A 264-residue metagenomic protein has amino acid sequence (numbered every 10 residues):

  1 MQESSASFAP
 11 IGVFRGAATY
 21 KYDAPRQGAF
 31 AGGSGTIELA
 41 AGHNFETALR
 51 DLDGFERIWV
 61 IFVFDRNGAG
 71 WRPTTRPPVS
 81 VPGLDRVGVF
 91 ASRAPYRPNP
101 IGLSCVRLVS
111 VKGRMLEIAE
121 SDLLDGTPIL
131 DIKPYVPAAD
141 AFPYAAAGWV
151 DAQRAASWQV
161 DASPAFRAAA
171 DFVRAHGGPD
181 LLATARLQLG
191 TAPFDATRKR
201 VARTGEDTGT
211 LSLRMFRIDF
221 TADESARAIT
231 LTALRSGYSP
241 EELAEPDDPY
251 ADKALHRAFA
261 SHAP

Functional and structural regions predicted by a protein language model:
M1-E46, L52-G54, P137-L187, A260: Arg/Lys-rich, positively charged N-terminal/basic patches that mediate binding to nucleic acids
E3-P10, Y96-V106, R214: Short coil-to-beta-strand transition motifs
V13, S104-R107, P128, D219: Residues located in well-ordered beta-strands
T19, V111-L116, S225: Short, conserved beta-turn/loop elements at beta-strand boundaries and strand-helix junctions
A41, F62-F64, A94, S110 (+2 more regions): Short, structured patches in soluble enzyme cores that scaffold and shape functional sites
A48-G102, Q188-G205: Active-site-adjacent substructure of cysteine-protease-like catalytic cores
D53, S157-R217, D223-P264: Basic, Lys/Arg-enriched alpha-helical interface segments
R114-P137, A233-P249: Short solvent-exposed strand/turn elements
